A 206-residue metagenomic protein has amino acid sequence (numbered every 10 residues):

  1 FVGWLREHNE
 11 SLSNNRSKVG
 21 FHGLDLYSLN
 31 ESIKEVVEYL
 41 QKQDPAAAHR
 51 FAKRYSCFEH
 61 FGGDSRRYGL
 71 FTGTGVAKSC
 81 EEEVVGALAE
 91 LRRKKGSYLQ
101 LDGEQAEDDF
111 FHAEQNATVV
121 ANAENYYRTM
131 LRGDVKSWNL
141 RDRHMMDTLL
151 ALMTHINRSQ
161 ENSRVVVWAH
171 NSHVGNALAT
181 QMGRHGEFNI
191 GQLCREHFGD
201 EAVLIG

Functional and structural regions predicted by a protein language model:
F1-G206: Structured catalytic-domain cores with a bias toward divalent-metal coordination
